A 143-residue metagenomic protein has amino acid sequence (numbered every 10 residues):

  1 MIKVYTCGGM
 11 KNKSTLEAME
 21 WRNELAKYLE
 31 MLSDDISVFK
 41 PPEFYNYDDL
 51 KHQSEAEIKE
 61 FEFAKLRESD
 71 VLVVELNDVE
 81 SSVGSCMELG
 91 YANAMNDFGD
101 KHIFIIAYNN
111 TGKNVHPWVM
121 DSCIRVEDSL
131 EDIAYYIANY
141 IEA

Functional and structural regions predicted by a protein language model:
M1-A143: Conserved catalytic or regulatory cores that recognize and/or transform ribose-phosphate-containing ligands
